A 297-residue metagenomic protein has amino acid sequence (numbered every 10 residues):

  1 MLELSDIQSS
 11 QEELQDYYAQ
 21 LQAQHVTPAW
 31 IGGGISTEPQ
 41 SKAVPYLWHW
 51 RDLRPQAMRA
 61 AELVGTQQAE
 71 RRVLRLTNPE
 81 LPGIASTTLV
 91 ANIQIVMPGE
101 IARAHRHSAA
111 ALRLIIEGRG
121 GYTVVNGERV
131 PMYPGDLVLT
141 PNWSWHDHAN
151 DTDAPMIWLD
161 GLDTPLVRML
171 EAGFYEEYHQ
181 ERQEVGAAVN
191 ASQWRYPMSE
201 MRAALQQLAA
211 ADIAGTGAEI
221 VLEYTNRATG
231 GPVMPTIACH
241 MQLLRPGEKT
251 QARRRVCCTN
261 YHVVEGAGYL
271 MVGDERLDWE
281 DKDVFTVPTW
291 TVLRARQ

Functional and structural regions predicted by a protein language model:
M1-T87, F174-H240: A short, N-terminal "cap"/entry segment at the start of jelly-roll beta-barrel domains of the cupin/DSBH fold
P79-V90, M97-L112, G127, T229-A238 (+1 more regions): A short beta-loop-beta micro-motif enriched in histidine and acidic residues
M97, I101-P134, P141-S144, R254-D281: A short beta-strand-loop-beta hairpin characteristic of the jelly-roll/cupin
I101, D136-L137, W143-W145, K249 (+2 more regions): Residue-level marker of beta-strand positions
L112-L114, L139, D153-G173: A short hydrophobic beta-strand segment most commonly corresponding to one strand of the jelly-roll/cupin
A149-N150, A295-Q297: Asparagine-centered strand-capping/turn motif at beta-strand->loop junctions
E219, T236-C239, C257-C258, A267 (+2 more regions): Active-site lining segments that contact anionic ligands and/or coordinate catalytic metals
